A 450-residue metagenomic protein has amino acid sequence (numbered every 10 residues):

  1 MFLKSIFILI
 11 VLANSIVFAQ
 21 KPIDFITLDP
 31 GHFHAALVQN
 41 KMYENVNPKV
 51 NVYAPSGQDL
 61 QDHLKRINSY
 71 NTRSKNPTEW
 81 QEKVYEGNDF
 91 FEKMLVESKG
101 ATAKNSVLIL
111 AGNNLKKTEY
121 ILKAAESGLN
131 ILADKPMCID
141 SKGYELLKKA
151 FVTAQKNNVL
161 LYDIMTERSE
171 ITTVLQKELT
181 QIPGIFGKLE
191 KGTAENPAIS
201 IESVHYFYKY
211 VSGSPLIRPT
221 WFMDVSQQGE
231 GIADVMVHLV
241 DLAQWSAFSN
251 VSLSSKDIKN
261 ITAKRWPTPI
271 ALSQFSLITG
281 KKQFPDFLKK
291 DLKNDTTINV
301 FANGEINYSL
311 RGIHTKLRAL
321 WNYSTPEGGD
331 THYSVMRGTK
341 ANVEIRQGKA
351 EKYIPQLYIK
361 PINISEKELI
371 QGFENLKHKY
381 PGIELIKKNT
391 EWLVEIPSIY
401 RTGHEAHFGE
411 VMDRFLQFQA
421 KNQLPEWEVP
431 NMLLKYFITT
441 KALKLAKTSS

Functional and structural regions predicted by a protein language model:
L3-N14: Sec-dependent N-terminal signal peptides
S15-A19: Sec/Tat signal peptide C-region and signal peptidase I cleavage site
Q20-S127, K142-L161, Q417-A420: N-terminal glycine-/serine-/threonine-rich beta1-alpha1-beta2 phosphate-ribose binding loop of Rossmann-like
Q58-Q61, L115-T118, L122, E145 (+4 more regions): A structural signal for well-ordered alpha-helical segments within the folded catalytic domains of diverse enzymes
G128, D134-M137: Short helix/strand-capping hinge loops at secondary-structure junctions that flank key functional elements
C138-P215: A contiguous active-site-proximal alpha/beta segment in oxidoreductase catalytic domains
G213-K316, L320-G328: Rossmann-like dinucleotide-binding domain that binds NAD(P)(H)
D234, L239, Q244, V251 (+4 more regions): C-terminal helical cap and adjacent loop that interface with cofactors, partners, or active-site loops
